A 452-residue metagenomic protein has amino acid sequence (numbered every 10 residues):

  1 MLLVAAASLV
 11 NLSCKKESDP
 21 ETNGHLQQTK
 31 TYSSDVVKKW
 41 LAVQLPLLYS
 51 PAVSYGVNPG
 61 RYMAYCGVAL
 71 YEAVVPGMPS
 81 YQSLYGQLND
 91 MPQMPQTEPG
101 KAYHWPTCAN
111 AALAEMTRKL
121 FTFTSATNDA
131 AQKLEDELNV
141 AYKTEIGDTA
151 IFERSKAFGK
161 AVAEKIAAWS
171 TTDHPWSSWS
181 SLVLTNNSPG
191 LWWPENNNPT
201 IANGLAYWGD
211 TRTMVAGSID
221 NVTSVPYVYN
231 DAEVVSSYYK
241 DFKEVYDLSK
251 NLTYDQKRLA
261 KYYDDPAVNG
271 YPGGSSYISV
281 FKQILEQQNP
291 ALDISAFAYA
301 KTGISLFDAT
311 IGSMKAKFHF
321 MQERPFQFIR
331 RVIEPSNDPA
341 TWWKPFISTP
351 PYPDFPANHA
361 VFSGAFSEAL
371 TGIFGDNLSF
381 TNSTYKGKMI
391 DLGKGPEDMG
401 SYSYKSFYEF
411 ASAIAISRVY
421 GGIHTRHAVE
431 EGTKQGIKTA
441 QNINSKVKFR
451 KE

Functional and structural regions predicted by a protein language model:
M1-A7: Sec-dependent N-terminal signal peptides
L9-S13: C-terminal motif of bacterial Sec signal peptides marking the signal peptidase cleavage site
E17-E452: Acidic/polar surface patches and capping/hinge elements
